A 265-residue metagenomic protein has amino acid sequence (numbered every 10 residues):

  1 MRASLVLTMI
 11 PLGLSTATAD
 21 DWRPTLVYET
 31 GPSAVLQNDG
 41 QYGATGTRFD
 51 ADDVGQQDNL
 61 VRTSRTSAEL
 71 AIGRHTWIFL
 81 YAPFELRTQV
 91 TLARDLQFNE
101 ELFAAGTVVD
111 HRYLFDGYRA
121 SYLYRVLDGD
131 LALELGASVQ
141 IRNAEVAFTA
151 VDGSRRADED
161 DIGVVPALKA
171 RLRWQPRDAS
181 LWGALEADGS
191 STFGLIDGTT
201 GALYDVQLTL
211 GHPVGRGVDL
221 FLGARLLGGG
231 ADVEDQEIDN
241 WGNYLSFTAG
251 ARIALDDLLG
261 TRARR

Functional and structural regions predicted by a protein language model:
T18-F84, S246, R252-L258, R265: Short glycine/proline- and aromatic-enriched beta-strand/turn motifs that initiate or cap beta-hairpins
P24, R62-T66, G106, D116-A120 (+4 more regions): Hydrophobic, lipid-facing positions within transmembrane beta-strands of outer-membrane proteins
L26-P32, F79-P83, Y124, L135-I141 (+4 more regions): Transmembrane beta-barrel strands of outer-membrane/channel proteins
L36-R62, P83-D116, I141-G163, F193-T199 (+1 more regions): Extracellular/periplasm-exposed beta-strand and loop segments of Gram-negative cell-envelope proteins, dominated by
L70-I72, Y124-V126, L172-P176, G198 (+2 more regions): Residue-level signature of outer-membrane beta-barrel architecture
R74-F79, D130-L133, D178-G183, R216-L220 (+1 more regions): Repeated loop/turn-to-beta-strand initiation elements of outer-membrane beta-barrel proteins
G153-F193: Detector for outer-membrane/organellar transmembrane beta-barrel domains, recognizing the amphipathic beta-strand
G211-R265: Predominantly the C-terminal beta-signal and adjacent terminal strand-loop region of outer-membrane beta-barrel
